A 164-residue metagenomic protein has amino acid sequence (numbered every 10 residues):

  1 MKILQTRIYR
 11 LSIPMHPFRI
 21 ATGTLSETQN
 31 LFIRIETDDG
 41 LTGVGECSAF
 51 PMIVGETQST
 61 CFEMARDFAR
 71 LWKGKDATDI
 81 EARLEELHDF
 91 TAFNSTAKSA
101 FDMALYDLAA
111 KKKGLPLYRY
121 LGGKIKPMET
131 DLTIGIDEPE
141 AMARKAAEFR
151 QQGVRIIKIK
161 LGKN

Functional and structural regions predicted by a protein language model:
M1-N164: N-terminal capping/lid subdomain adjacent to the active-site entrance of alpha/beta enzymes
